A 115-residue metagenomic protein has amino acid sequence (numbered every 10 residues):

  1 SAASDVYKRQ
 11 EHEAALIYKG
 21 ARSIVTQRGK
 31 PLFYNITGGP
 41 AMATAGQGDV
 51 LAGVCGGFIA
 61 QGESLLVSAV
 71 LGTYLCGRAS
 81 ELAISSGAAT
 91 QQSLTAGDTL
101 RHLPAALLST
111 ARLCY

Functional and structural regions predicted by a protein language model:
S1-Y7: Short, small-residue-biased leader/transition segments that mark boundaries at the very start of proteins
K8-Q10, L65-R78, A96-P104: Short, well-structured alpha-helical segments that form the helix of a local strand-helix-strand
A14, A21-R22, Q61-E63, C76: Internal alpha-helical scaffold of NAD(P)-dependent oxidoreductase catalytic cores
A14-N35, L103: Acidic-glycine-rich active-site phosphate/pyrophosphate-binding loop
R22-S23, G39-A41, T73-A79: Acidic, glycine-rich active-site loops and adjacent beta-strand->loop/helix elements that engage anionic groups
L32-G46: Short pre-catalytic strand/loop immediately N-terminal to key active-site residues, enriched for Gly-Thr
T44-L75: Short, small-residue alpha-helix embedded
S80-Y115: Charged C-terminal helix
